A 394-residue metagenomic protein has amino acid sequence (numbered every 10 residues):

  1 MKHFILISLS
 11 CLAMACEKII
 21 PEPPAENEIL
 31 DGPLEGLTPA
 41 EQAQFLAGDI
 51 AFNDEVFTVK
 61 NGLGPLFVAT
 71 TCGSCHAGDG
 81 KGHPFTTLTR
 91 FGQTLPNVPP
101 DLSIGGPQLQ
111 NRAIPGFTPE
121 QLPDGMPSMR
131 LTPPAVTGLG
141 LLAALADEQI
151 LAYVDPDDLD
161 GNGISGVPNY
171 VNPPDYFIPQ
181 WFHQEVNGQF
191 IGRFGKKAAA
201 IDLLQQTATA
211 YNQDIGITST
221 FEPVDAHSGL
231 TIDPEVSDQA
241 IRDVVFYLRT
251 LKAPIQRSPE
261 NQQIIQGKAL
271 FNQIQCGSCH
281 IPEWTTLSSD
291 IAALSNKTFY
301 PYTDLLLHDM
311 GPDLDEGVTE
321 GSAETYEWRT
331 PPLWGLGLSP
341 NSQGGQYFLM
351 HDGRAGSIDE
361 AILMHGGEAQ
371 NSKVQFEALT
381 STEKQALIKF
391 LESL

Functional and structural regions predicted by a protein language model:
M1-P21: Bacterial Sec-dependent N-terminal signal peptides
C16-L394: Periplasmic c-type cytochrome electron-transfer domains
